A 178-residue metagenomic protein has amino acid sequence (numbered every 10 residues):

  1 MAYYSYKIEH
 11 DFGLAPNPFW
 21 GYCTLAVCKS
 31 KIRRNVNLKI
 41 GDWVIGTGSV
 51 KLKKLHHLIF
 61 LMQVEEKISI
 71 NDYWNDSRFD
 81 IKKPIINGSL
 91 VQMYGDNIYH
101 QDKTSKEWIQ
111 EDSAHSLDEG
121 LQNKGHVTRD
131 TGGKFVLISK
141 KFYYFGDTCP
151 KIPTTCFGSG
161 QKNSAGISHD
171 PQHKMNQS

Functional and structural regions predicted by a protein language model:
M1-K39, L52: Compositionally biased, charged N-terminal/linker segments
A2, L58-F60, K140: Residues that flank catalytic or metal-binding motifs in active/ligand-binding sites
H10-L14, V50, E65-I70, P150: Short loop/turn segments at secondary-structure transitions that flank enzyme active sites
K31, D72-S178: Contiguous surface segments at macromolecular interaction interfaces
G41-W43: Structural motif
I45-G46, L61: A structural signal for short, well-ordered beta-strand segments and their strand-loop junctions that often border
G48-L55: Short, charged beta-turn/beta-strand-edge "cap" motif at the junction between a beta-strand and an adjacent loop
L55-D72: Short, compositionally biased
